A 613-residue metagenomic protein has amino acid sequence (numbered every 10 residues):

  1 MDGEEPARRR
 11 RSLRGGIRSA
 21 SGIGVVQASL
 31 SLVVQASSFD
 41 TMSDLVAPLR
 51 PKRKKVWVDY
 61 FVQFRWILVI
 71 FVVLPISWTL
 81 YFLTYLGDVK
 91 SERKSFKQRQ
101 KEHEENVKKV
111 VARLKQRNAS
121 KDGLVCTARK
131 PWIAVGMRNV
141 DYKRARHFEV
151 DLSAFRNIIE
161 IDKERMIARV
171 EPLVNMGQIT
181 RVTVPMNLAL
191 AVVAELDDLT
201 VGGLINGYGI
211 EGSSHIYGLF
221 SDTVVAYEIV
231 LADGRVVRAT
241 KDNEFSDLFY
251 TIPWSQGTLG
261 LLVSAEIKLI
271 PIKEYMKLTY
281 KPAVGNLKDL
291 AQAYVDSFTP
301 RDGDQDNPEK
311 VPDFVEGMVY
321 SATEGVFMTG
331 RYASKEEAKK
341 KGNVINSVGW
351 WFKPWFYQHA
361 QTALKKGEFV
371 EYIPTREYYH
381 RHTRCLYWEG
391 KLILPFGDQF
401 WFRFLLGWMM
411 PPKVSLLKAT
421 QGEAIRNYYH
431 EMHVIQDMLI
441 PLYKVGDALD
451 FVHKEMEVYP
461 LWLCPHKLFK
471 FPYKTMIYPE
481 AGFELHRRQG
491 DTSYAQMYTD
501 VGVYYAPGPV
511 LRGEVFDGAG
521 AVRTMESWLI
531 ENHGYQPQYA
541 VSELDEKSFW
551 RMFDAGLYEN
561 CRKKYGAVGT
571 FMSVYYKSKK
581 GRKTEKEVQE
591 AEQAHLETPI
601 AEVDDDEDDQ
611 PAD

Functional and structural regions predicted by a protein language model:
D2-D613: Noncatalytic alpha-helical scaffold of FAD-dependent oxidoreductases
